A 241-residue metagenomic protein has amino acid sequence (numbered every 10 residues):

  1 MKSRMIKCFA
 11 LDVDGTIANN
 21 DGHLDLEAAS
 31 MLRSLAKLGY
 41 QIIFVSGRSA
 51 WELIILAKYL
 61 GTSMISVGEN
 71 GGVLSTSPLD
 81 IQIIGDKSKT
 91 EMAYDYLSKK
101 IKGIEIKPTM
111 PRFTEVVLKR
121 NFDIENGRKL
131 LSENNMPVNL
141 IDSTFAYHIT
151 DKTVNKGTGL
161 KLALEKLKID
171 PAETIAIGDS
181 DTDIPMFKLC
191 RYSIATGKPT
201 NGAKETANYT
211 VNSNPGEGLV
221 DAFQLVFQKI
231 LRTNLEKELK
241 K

Functional and structural regions predicted by a protein language model:
S3-I6, T150, L160-K241: Mg2+-dependent phosphoryl-transfer enzymes with acidic/Ser/Thr/Gly-rich catalytic loops
M5-G22, F44, F187: Asp-based phosphoryl-transfer active-site loop
N20-M110: Active-site phosphate-binding/coordination module
A28, L53-A57, G127, C190 (+2 more regions): Hydrophobic packing residues within well-ordered alpha-helices of enzyme cores
R33-K37, S132, K188, K204: Anion (oxyanion) recognition and catalysis
G39-I43, S63-M64, E115, A172-T174 (+1 more regions): Short active-site oxyanion
Y59-T62, E69-N70, N134, L189-C190 (+1 more regions): Short, structured coil segments at secondary-structure junctions
L74-V154, T158-K161, L235-E238: Acidic beta-strand-loop-alpha-helix segment within the catalytic core of divalent metal-dependent phosphate-processing
